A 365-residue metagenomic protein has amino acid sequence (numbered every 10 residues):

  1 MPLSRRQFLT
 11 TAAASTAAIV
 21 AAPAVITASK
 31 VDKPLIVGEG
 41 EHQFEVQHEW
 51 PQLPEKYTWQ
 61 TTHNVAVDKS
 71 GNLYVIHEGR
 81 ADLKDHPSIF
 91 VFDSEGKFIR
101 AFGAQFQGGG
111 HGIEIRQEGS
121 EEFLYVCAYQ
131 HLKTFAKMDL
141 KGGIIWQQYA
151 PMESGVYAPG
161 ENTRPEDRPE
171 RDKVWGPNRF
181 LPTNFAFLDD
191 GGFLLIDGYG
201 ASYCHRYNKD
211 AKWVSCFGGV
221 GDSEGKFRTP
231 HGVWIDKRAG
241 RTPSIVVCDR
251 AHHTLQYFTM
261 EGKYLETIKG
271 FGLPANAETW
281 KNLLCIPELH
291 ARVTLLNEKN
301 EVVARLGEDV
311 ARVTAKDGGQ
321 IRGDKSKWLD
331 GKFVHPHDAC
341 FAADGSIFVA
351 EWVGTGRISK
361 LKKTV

Functional and structural regions predicted by a protein language model:
M1-T16: N-terminal secretory signal peptides and thylakoid transit peptides that target proteins across membranes
I19-D32: Bacterial Sec-dependent signal peptides at the C-terminal "C-region" and cleavage site
S29-V365: Eukaryotic scaffold repeat domains enriched in small/polar residues
